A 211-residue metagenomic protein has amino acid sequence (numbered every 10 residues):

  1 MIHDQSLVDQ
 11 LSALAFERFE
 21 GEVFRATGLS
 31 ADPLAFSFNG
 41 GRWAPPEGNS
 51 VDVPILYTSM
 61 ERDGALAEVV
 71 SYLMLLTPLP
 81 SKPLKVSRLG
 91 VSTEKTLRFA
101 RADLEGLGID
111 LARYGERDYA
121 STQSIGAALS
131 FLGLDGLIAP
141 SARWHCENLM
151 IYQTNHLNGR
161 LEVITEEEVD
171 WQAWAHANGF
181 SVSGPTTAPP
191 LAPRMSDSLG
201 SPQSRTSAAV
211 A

Functional and structural regions predicted by a protein language model:
M1-N49, Y72-A211: Active-site and NAD+-binding cores of ADP-ribose-processing enzymes
L29, T58-E61: Acidic/polar N-terminal loop/beta-strand segments that form early-domain functional surfaces
N49-S59: A short, exposed loop/beta-hairpin motif centered on an aromatic-Gly-Thr core
E61-V70: A short, charged, amphipathic alpha-helix used as a generic interaction element across diverse proteins
